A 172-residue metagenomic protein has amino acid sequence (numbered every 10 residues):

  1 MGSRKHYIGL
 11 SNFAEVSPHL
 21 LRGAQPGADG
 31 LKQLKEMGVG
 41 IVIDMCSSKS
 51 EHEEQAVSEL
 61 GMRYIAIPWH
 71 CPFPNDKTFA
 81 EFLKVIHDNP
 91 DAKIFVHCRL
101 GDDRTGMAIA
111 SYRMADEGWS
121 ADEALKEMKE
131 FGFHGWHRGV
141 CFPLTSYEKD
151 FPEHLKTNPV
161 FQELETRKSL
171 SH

Functional and structural regions predicted by a protein language model:
M1-F95, M107-H172: Cys-dependent protein tyrosine phosphatase-like superfamily
C98: Short cysteine clusters
G101: Substrate/cofactor-recognition hotspot
R104: Conserved lysine of the Walker
